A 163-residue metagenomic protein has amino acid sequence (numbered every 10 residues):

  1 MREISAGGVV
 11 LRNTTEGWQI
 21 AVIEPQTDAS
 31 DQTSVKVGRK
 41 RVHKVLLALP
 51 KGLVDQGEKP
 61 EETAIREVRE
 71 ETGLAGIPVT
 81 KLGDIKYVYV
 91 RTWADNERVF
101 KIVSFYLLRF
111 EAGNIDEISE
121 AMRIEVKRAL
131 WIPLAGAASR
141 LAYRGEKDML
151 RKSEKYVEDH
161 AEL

Functional and structural regions predicted by a protein language model:
M1-L49: N-terminal strand-loop-strand
I4-A6, W18, K101-S104, K127: Change "...and in nucleic-acid phosphodiester-cleaving endonucleases..." to "...and in nucleic-acid processing enzymes
T15-G17, T27-S30, D55, D84-V88 (+1 more regions): Short, charged/polar surface micro-motifs in flexible loops or helix N-caps
A48, F100, W131: Short aromatic/basic micro-patch
A48-G83: The catalytic Nudix box helix
G73-N114: Active-site segment of metal-dependent pyrophosphate-handling enzymes, primarily the Nudix hydrolase catalytic core
F105-L108, D116-L150: NUDIX/MutT-family hydrolases
K152-H160: C-terminal alpha-helix
